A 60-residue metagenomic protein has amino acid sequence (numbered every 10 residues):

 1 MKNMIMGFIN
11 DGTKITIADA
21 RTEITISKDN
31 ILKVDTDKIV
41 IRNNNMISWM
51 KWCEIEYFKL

Functional and structural regions predicted by a protein language model:
M1-N44: N-terminal recruitment modules of adaptor/scaffold proteins
I31, I47-L60: Structured surface patches comprising rigid loops and adjacent beta-strands/short helices at the edges of well-ordered
